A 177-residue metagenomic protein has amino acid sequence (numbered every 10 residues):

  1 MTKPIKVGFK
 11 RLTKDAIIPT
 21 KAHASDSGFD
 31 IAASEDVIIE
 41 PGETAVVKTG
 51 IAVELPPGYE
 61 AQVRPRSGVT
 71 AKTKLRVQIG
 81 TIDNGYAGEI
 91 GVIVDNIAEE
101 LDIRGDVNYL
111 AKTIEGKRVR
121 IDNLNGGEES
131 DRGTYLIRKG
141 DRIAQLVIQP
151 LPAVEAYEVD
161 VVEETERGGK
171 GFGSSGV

Functional and structural regions predicted by a protein language model:
M1-V177: DUTPase catalytic domain/fold
